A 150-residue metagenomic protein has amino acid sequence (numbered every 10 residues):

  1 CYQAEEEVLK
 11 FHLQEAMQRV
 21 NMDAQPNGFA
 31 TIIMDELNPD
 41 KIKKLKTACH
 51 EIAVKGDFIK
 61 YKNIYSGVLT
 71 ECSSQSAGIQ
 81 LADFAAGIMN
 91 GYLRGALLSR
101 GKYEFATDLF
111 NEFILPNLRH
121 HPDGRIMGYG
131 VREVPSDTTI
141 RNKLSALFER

Functional and structural regions predicted by a protein language model:
C1-R150: A two-mode feature
